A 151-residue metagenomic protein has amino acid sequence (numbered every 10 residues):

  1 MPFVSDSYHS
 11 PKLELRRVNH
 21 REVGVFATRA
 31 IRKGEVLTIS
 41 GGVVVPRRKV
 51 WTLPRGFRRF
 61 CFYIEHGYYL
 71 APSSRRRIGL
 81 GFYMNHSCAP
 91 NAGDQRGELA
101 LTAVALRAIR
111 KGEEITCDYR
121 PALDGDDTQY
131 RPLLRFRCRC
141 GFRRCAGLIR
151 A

Functional and structural regions predicted by a protein language model:
P2-G93: Catalytic cores of histone-lysine modification enzymes
C88-A151: C-terminal SET catalytic tail plus cysteine-rich post-SET Zn-binding segment of SAM-dependent SET-domain
